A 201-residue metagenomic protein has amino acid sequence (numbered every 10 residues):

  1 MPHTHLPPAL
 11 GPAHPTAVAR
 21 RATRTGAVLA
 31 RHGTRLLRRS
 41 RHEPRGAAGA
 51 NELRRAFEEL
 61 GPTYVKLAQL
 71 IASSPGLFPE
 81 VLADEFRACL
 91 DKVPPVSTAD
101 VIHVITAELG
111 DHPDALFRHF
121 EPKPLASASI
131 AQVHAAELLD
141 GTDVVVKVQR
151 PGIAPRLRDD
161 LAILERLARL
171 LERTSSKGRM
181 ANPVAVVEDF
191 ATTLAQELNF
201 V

Functional and structural regions predicted by a protein language model:
M1-V201: Broad phosphate/nucleotide-binding scaffolds in NTP-utilizing and phosphate-metabolizing enzymes
